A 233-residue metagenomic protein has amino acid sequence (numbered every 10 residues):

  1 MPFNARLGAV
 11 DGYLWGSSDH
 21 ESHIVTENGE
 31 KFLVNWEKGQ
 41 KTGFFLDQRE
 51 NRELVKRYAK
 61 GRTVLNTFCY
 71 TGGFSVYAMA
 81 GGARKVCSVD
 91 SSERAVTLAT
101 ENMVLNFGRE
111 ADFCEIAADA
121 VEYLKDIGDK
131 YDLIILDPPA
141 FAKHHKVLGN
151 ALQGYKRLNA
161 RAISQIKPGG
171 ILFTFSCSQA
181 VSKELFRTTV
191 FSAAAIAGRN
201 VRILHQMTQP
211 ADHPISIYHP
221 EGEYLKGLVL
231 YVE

Functional and structural regions predicted by a protein language model:
M1-F45, E53: Non-catalytic substrate-recognition/targeting regions of SAM-dependent transferases
G61-Y70: Conserved class I S-adenosyl-L-methionine
T71-R84: Conserved SAM-binding loop of SAM-dependent methyltransferases across substrates and taxa, primarily the Class I
K85-D90: Conserved SAM-binding motif I beta-strand of class I
S92-I135: S-adenosyl-L-methionine
Y131-R161: Mobile active-site "lid"/loop adjacent to the S-adenosyl-L-methionine
I166-P168: Helix-to-beta-strand junctions that scaffold the AdoMet/dcAdoMet cofactor pocket in Class I SAM-dependent enzymes
I171-E233: C-terminal catalytic and target-recognition region of SAM-dependent MTase-like enzymes, primarily methyltransferases
